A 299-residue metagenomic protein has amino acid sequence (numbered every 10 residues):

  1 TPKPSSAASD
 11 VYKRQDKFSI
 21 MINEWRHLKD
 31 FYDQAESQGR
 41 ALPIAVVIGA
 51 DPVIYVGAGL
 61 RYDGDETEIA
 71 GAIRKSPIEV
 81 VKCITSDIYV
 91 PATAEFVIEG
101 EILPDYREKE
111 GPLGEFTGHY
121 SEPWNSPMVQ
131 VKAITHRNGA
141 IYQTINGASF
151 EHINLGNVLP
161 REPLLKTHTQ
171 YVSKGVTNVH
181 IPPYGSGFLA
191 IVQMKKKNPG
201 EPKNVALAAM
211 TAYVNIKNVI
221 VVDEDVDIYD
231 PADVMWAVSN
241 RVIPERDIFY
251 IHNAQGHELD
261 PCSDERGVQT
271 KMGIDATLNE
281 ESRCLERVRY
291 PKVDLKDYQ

Functional and structural regions predicted by a protein language model:
T1-P4, A8, Y12: Single conserved hydrophobic/aromatic residue that forms the stacking wall/gate of nucleotide- or nucleobase-binding
P2, F18, G156: Charge-dense, low-complexity intrinsically disordered segments
P4, Q15, S76-E79: Extended interaction regions within the primary functional domain
K13-A45: Compact, glycine/acidic-enriched structural inserts
L42, G49-Q299: Charged, compositionally biased interaction regions
